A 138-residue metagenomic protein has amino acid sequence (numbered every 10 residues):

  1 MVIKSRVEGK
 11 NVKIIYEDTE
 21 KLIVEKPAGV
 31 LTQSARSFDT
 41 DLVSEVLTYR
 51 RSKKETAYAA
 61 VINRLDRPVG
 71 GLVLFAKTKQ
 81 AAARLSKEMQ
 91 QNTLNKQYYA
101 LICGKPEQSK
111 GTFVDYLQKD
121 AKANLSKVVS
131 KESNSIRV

Functional and structural regions predicted by a protein language model:
M1-V138: RNA pseudouridine synthases
